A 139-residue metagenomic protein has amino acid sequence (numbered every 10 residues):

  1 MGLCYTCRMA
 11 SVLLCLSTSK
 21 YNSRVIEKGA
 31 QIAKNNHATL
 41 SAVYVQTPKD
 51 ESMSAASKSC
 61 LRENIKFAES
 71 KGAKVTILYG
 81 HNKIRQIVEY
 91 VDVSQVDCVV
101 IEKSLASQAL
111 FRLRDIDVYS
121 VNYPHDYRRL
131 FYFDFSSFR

Functional and structural regions predicted by a protein language model:
M1-K20, C98, L113-R139: Intrinsically disordered or low-complexity boundary/linker segments at protein termini and domain junctions
M1-Y5, K71-V99, L105-A106, Y127 (+1 more regions): Structural beta-alpha unit
L3-A56, E69: Small/aliphatic-rich secondary-structure junction motif
E27-G29, I87-Y90, Q108-R112: A short acidic, amphipathic alpha-helical/loop segment
H37, G72, Q95, D115-D117: Residue-level detector of structured alpha->beta connecting loops
S41-V43, K74-Y79, Y119-V121: General small-molecule cofactor/ligand-binding pocket signal
V45-D50, H81, P124-H125: Short beta-alpha junction loops
E51-T76, Q86: Long, charge-dense
